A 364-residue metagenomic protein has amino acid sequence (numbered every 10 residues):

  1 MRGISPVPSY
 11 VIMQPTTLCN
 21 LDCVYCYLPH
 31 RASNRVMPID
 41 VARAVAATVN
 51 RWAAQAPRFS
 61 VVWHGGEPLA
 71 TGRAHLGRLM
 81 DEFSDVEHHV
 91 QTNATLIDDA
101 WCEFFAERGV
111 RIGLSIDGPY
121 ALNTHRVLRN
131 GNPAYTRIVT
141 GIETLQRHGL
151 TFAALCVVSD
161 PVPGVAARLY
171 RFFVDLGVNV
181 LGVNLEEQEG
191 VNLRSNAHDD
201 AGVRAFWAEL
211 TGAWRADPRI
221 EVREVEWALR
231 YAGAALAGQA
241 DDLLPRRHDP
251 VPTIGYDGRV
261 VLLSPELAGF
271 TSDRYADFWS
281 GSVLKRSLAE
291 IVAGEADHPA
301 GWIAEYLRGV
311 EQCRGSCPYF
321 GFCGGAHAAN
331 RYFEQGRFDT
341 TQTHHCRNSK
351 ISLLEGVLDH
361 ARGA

Functional and structural regions predicted by a protein language model:
I4-D40: Canonical Radical SAM [4Fe-4S] cluster-binding loop centered on the CxxxCxxC motif and its immediate flanking residues
P15-D22, E67, V310-S316, F320-G321: Cysteine-centered iron-sulfur cluster-binding motifs in ferredoxin-type domains/subunits of redox enzymes
A46-V62, T71-D199: Radical SAM/AdoMet-radical enzyme domain recognition
A167-R171, L176-G238: Long, K/E/R/D-enriched contiguous segments that form extended
G202-A234, E266-G315: C-terminal accessory region of radical SAM enzymes
L244-D249: Short, small/polar residue-rich loop motifs at catalytic or cofactor-binding pockets
R259, A268-T271, F278, V283 (+1 more regions): Radical SAM enzyme core and accessory elements
